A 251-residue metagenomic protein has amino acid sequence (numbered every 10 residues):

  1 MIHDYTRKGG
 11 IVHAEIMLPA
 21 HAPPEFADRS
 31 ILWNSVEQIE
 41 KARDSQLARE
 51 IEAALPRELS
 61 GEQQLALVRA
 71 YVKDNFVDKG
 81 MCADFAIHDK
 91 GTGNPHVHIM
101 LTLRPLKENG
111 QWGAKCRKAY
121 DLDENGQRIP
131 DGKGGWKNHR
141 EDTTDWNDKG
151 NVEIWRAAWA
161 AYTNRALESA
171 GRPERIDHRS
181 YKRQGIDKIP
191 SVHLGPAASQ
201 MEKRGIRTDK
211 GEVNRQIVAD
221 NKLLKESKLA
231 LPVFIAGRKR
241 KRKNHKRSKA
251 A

Functional and structural regions predicted by a protein language model:
M1-A251: N-terminal nicking endonuclease/strand-transfer module with a His-rich metal-binding environment and a catalytic Tyr
